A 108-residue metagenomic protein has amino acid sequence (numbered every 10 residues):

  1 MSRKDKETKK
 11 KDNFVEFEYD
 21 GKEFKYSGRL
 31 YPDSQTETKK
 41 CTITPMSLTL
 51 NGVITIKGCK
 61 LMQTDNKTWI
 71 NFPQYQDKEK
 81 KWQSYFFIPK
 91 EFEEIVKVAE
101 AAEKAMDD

Functional and structural regions predicted by a protein language model:
S2-D108: Single-stranded nucleic acid-binding surfaces, predominantly the OB-fold ssDNA-binding core
